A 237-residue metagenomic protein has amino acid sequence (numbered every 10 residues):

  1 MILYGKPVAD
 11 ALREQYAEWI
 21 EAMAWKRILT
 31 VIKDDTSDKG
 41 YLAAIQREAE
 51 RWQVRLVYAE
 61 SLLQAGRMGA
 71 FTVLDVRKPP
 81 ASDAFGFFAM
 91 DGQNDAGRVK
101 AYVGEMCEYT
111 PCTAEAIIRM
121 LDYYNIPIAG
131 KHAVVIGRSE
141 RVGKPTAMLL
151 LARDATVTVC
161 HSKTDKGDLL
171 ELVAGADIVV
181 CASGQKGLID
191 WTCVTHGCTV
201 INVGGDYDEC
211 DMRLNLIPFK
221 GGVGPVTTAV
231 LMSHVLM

Functional and structural regions predicted by a protein language model:
M1-K78: N-terminal ligand-binding/catalytic initiation module
I2, A9-E18, A22-M23, I28 (+2 more regions): Adenosine-phosphate binding glycine-rich loop
I2-G5, L63-I128, L169-L170, G187: Anion-binding alpha/beta catalytic cores of soluble intermediary-metabolism enzymes, centered on
T30-I32, M90, I136, C160: Short hydrophobic segments within beta-strands
S37-Q46, G69, C107-I189, C193 (+2 more regions): Glycine-rich phosphate/diphosphate-binding loop of Rossmann-like nucleotide-binding domains
V54-Y58, V157, L216: Generic structural signal for residues in well-ordered beta-strands
P79, R141, D206: Conserved Rossmann-like nucleotide-cofactor binding loop
D83-A101, H196-M237: Rossmann-fold NAD(P)-binding glycine/threonine-rich loop
